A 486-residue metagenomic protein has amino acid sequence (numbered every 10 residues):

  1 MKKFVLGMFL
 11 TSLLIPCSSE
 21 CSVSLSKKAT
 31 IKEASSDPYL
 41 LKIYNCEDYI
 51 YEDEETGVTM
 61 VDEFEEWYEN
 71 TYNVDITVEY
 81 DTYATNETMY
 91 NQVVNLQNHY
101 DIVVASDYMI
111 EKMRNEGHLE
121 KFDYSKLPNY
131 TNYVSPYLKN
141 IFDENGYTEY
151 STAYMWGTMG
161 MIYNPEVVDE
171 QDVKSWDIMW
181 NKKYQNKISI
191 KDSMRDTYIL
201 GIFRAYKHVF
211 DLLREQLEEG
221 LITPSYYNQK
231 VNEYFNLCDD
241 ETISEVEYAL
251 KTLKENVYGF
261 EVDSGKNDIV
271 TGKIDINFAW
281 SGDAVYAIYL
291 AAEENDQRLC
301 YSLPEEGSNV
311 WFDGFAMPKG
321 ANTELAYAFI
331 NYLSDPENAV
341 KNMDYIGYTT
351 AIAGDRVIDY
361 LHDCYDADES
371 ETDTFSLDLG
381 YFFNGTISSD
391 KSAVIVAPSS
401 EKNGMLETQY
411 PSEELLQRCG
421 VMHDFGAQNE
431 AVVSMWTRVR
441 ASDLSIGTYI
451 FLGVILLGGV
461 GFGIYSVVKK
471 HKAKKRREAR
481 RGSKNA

Functional and structural regions predicted by a protein language model:
K2-C21, L456-Y465: Sec-dependent N-terminal signal peptides of Gram-positive bacterial secreted proteins and lipoproteins
I15-A34, V467-H471: Sec-dependent signal peptide cleavage junction
L25-E116, Y449: Early extracytoplasmic/lumenal segment of secretory-pathway proteins
C46-V58, S106-K273, A287: Extracytoplasmic ligand-binding site segments that recognize negatively charged/polar headgroups
R114-F122, E144-T148, A287-L303, D366 (+1 more regions): Ligand-binding "clamshell"
E255-G320: Extracytoplasmic/periplasmic substrate-binding proteins
D313, P318-S412, G458-G459, R477: Mature extracytoplasmic/periplasmic domains
I387-A486: Conserved C-terminal helix/tail region of periplasmic/extracytoplasmic solute-binding proteins
